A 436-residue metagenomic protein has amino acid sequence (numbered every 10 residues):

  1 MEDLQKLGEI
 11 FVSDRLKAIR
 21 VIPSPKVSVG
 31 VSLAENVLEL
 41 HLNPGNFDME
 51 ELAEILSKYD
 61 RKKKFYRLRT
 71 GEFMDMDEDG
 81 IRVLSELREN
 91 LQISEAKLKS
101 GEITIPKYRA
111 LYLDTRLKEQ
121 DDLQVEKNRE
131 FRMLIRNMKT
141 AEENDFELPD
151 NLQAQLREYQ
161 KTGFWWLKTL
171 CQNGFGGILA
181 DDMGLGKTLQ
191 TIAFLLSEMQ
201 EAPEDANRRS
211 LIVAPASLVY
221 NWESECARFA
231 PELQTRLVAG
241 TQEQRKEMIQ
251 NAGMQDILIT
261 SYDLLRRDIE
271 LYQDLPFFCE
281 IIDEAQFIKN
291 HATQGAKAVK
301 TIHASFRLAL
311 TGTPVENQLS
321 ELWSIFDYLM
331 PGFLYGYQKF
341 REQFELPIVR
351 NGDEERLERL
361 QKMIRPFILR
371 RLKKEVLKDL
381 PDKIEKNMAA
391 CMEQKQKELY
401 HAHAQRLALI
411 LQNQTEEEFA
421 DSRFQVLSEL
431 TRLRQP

Functional and structural regions predicted by a protein language model:
M1-G177, A206, R228, L233 (+6 more regions): Charged, low-complexity
Q120-D353, R359-P436: ASCE P-loop NTPase motor core, strongest for the SF2 helicase catalytic module
